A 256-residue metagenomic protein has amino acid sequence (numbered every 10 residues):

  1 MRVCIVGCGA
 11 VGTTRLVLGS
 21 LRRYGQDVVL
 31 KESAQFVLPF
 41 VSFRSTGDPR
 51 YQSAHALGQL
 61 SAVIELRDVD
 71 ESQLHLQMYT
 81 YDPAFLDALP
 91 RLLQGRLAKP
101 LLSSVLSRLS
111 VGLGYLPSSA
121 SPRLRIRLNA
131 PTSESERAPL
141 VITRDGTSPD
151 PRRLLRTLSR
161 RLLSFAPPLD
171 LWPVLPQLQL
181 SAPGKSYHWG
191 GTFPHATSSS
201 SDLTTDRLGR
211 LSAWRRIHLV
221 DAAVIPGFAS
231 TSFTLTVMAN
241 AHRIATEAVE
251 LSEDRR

Functional and structural regions predicted by a protein language model:
R2-S118, D254-R256: Mid-to-C-terminal "cap/lid" subdomains and adjacent gly/pro-rich loops that border and regulate access to redox
A10-G12, R44-G47, P83, S119-S121 (+4 more regions): Short, glycine-/Ser/Thr-/acidic-enriched flexible segments
A10-T13, L155-R160, H242-A245: Short, hydrophobic/amphipathic alpha-helical packing segments that form internal helix faces or helix-helix interfaces
L30, G114, L162, H195 (+1 more regions): A residue-level signal for conserved active-site and pocket-lining positions in enzyme catalytic cores
P90-P168, W172: C-terminal catalytic lobe of FAD-dependent flavoproteins
D150-G227, T234: A glycine-rich dinucleotide-binding beta-alpha-beta segment and adjacent secondary-structure elements that constitute
L162-S164, A241-R255: Internal hydrophobic alpha-helix adjacent to the cofactor/substrate pocket in enzyme cavities
G227-A248: A conserved FAD-binding loop/helix module that cradles the flavin
